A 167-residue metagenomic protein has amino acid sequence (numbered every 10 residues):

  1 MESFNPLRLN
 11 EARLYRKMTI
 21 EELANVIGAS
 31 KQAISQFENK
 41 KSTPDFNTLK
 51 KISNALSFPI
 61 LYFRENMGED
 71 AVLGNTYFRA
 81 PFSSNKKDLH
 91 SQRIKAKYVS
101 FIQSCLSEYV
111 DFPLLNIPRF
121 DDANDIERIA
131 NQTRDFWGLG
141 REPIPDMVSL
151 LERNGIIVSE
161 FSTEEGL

Functional and structural regions predicted by a protein language model:
M1-L167: Short juxta-domain linker segments that transition from a proline/glycine-rich, charged coil into a short amphipathic
